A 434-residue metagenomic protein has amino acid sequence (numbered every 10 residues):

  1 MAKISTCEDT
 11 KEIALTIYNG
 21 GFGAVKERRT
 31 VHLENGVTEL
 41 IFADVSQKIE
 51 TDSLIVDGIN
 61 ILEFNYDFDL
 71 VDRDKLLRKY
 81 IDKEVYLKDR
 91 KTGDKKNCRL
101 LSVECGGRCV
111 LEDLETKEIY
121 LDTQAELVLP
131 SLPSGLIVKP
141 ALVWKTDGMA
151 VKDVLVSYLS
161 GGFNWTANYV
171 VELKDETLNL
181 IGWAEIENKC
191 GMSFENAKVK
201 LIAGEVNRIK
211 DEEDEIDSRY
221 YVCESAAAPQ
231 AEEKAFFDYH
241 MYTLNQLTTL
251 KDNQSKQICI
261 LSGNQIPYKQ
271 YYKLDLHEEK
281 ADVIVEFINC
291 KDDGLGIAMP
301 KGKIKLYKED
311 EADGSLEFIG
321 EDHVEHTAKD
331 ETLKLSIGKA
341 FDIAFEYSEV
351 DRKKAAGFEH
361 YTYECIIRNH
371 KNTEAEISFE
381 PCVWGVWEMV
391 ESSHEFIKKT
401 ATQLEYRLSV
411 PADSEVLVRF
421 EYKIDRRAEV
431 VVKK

Functional and structural regions predicted by a protein language model:
M1-K434: Long, intrinsically disordered, low-complexity accessory segments associated with secretion and vesicular trafficking
